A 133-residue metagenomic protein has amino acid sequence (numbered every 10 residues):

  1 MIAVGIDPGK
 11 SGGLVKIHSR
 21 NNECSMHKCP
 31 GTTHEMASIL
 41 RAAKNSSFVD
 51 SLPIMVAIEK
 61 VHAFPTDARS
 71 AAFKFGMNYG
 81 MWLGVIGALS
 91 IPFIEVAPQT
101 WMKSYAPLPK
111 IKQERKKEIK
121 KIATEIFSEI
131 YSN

Functional and structural regions predicted by a protein language model:
M1-N133: Phosphate- and other anionic-substrate recognition elements at nucleic-acid/protein interfaces
